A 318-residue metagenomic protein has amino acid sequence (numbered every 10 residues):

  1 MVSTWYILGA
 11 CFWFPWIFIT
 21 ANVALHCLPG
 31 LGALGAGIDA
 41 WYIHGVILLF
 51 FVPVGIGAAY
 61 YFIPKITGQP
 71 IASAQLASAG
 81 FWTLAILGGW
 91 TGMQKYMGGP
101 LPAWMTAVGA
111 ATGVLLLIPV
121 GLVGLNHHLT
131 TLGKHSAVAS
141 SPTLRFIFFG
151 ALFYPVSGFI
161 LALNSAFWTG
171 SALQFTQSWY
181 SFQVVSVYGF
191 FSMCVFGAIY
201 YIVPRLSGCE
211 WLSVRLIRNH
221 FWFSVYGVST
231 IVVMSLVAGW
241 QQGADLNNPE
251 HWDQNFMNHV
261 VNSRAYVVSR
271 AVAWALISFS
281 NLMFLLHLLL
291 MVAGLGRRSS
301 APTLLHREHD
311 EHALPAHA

Functional and structural regions predicted by a protein language model:
M1, G35-D39, I66-A77, W104 (+2 more regions): Hydrophobic, small-residue-rich membrane helices and short re-entrant helix-turn-helix hairpins that build
T4-H26, I43-P64, Q75-Y96, G109-L129 (+4 more regions): Hydrophobic cores of alpha-helical transmembrane segments in multi-pass integral membrane proteins
L28-L31: Surface-exposed loop and adjacent secondary-structure segments within mature catalytic domains
L34-Y42, P102-T112, A139, Q174-S181: Non-cytosolic membrane-interface motifs at loop->transmembrane helix junctions
G296-A318: Short, highly charged, low-complexity non-transmembrane loops/tails of multi-pass membrane proteins
